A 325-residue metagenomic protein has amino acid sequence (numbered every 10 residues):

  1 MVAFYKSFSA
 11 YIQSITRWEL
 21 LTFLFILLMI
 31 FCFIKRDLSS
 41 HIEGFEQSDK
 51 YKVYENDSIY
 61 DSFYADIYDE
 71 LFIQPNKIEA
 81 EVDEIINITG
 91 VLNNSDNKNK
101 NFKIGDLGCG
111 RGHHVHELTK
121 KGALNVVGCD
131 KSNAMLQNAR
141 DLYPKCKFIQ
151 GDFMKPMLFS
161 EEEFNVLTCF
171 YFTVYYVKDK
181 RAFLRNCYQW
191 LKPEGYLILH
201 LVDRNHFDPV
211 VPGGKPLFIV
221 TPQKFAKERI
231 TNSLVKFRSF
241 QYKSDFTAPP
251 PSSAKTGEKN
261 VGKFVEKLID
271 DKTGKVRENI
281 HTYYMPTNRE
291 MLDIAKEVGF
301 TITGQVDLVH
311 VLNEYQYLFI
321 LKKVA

Functional and structural regions predicted by a protein language model:
M1-I12: Short, low-complexity, Lys/Arg-enriched N-terminal segments of secretory-pathway carbohydrate enzymes
L20, F25-K98, H113: Conserved class I S-adenosyl-L-methionine
G105, R111-P156: Class I SAM-dependent methyltransferase SAM/SAH-binding core
L158-V166: A short acidic, Gly/Pro-enriched loop at the edge of an enzyme's catalytic core that lines a small-molecule cofactor
N165-D179: A short SAM/SAH-binding and catalytic strip from SAM-dependent methyltransferases
R181-Y196: A short glycine-rich, Lys/Arg-flanked "PGG" loop and its adjoining helix->strand segment in the class I
L199-L292: SAM-dependent methyltransferase
Y284-A325: C-terminal lobe and adjacent flexible extensions of AdoMet/dcAdoMet transferase-like proteins
